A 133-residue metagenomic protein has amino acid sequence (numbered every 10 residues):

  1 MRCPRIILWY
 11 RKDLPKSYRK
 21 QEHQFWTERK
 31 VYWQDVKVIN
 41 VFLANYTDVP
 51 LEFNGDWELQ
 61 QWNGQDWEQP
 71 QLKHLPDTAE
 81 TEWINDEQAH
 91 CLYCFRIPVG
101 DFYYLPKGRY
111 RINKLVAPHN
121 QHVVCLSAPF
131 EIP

Functional and structural regions predicted by a protein language model:
M1-L75, I84, L115-P133: Primarily secretory-pathway and cell-envelope proteins
K73-R109, L115-H119: Short, solvent-exposed, Trp/other aromatic-anchored flexible loops in extracytoplasmic proteins
